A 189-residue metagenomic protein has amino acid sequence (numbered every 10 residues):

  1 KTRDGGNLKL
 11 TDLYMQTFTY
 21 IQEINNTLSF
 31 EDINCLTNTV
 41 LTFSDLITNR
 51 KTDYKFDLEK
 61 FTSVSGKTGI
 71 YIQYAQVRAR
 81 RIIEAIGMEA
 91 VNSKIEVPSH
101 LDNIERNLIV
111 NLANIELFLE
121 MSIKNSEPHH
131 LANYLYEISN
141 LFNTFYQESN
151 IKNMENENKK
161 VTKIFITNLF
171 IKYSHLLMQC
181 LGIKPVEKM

Functional and structural regions predicted by a protein language model:
K1-M189: Non-catalytic interaction-recognition regions
